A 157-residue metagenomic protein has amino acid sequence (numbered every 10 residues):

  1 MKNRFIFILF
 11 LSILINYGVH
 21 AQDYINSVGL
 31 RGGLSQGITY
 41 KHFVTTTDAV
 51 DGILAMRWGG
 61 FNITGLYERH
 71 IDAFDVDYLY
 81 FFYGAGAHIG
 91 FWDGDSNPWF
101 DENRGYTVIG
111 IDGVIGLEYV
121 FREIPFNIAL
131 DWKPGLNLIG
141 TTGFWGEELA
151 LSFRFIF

Functional and structural regions predicted by a protein language model:
I8-N16: Bacterial N-terminal signal peptides
H20-I25, T47, D72-Y80, F121-F126: Short loop/turn motifs that connect adjacent beta-strands in outer-membrane beta-barrel proteins
Q22-L34, V44-W58, A85-I89, L130-L138: Transmembrane beta-strand segments that form the barrel wall of outer-membrane beta-barrel proteins
Y24, G32-Q36, G59-I63, L79 (+2 more regions): Residues that define the transmembrane beta-barrel architecture of outer-membrane proteins
L30, I38-H42, G65-R69, A85-A87 (+3 more regions): Residues on the lipid-exposed face of transmembrane beta-strands in outer-membrane beta-barrel proteins
Q36, G60, A73-D75, F91-N97 (+1 more regions): Gram-negative outer-membrane beta-barrel proteins
D48-G52, F91-T107: Flexible, solvent-exposed loop segments that connect beta-strands
G65-L66, G94-D101, G140-E147: Outer-membrane beta-barrel translocator domains and adjoining extracellular loop/strand segments of Gram-negative
